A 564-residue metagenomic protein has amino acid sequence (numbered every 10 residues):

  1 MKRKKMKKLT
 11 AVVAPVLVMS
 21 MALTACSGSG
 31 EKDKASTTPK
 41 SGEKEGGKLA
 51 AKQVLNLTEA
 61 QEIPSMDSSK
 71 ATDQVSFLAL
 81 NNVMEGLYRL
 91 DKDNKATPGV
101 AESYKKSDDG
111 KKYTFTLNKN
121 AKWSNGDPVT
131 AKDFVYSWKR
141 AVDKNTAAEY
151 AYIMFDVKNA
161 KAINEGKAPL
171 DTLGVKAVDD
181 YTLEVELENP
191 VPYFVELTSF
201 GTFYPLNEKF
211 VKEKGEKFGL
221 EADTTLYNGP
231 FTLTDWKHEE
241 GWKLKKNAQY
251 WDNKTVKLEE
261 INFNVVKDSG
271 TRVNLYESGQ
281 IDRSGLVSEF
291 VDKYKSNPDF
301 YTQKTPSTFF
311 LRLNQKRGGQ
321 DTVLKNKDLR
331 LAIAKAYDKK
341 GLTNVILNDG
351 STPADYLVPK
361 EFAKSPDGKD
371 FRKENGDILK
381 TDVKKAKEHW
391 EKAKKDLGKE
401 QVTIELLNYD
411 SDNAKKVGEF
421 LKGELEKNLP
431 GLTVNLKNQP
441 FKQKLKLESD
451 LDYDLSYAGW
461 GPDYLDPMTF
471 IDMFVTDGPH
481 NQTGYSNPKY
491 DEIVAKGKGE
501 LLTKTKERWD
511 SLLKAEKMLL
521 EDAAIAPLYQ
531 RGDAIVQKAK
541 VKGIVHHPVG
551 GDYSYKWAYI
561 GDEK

Functional and structural regions predicted by a protein language model:
T58-K106, L226: N-terminal lobe/hinge region of extracytoplasmic solute-binding protein
T130-K132, Y136, D180-E184, G229-P230 (+4 more regions): Alpha-helical secondary-structure segments
E149-E208: Surface-exposed binding/hinge segments that line and control ligand-binding clefts or catalytic entry sites
L187-V256, E260: Gly/Pro-rich hinge or "lid" segments in bacterial periplasmic/extracellular proteins
A248-K293: Ligand-site clamp/hinge motif
T352-K392, N413-K415: Structural transition elements
G431-K444, I471-K538, E563-K564: Extracytoplasmic/peripheral linker and loop segments enriched in polar/acidic and small residues with frequent Thr/Pro
I535-K564: Long beta-strand-rich cores associated with HINT superfamily self-processing modules
